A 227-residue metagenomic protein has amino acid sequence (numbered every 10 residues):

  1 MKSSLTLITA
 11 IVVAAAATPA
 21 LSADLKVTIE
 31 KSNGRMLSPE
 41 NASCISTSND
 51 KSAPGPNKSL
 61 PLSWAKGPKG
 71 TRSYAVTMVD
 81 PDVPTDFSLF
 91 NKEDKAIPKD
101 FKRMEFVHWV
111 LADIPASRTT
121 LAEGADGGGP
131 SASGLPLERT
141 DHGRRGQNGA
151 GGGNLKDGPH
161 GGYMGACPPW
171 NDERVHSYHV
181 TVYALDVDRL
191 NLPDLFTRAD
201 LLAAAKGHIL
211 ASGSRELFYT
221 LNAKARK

Functional and structural regions predicted by a protein language model:
M1-I8: Bacterial N-terminal signal peptides that target proteins for export
T9-A10, A20: Cleavable N-terminal signal peptides
L21-K227: N-terminus-centered regions that define maturation/targeting leaders and the start of the first functional domain
